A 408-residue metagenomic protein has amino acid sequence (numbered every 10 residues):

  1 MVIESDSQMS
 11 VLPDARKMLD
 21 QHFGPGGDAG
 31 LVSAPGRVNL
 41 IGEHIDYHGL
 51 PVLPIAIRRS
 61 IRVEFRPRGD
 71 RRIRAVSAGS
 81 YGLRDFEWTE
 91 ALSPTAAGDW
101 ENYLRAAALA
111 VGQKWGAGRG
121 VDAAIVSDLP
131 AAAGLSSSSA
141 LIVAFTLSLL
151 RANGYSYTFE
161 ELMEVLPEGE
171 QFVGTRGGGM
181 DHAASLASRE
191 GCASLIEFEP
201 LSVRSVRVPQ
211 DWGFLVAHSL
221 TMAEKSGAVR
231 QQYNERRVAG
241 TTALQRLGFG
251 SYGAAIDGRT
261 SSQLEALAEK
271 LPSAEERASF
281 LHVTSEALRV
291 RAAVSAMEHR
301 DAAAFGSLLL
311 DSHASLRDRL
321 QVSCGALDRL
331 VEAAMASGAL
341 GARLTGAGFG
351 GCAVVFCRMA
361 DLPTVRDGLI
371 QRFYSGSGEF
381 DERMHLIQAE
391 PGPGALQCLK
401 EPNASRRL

Functional and structural regions predicted by a protein language model:
V2-R37, I41, R62-A97, L195-G341 (+1 more regions): C-terminal nucleotide
G27-D28, Y47-P51, T89-A97, S127-L135 (+3 more regions): A short glycine/serine-rich beta->alpha loop
A56-R59, L135-Y155, V354-R358: DPxDG-like acidic metal-binding loop motif
R74-V76, G120-S127, Y157-G169, S307-L308 (+2 more regions): Beta-strand segments within the central parallel beta-sheet cores of soluble alpha/beta enzyme folds
A108-L109, Q113-A133: Glycine- and acidic-rich phosphate- and metal-coordinating loops
Q113-D122, L149-V165, M359-R372, G376 (+1 more regions): Phosphate-handling active-site elements
S156-V203, A342-T345, Q388, G392-P393 (+1 more regions): Alpha/beta catalytic cores of group-transfer enzymes, especially the acyltransferase/condensing modules of polyketide
